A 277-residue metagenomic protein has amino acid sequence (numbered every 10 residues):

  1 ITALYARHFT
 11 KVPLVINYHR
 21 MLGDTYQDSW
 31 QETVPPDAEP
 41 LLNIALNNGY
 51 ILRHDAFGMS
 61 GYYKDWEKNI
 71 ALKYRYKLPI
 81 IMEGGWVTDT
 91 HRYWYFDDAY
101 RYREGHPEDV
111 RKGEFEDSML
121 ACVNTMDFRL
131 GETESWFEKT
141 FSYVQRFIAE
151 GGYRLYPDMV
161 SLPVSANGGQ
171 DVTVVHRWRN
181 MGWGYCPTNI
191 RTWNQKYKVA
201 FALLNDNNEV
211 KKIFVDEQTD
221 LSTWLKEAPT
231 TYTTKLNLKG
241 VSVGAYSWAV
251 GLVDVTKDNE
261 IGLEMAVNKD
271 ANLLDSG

Functional and structural regions predicted by a protein language model:
I1-E132: Catalytic-core regions of glycoside hydrolase
T2, T10, T25, T33 (+11 more regions): Residue-identity detector for threonine
L4, T10-P13, H19-D24, A71 (+5 more regions): Extended interaction regions within the primary functional domain
Y18, L22-S29, Y63-D65, W136-F141 (+4 more regions): Generic detector of ordered, mature protein regions
V110-P163: Catalytic cores of secreted or luminal carbohydrate-active enzymes
Q145-G277: Extracellular/luminal regions of secreted and cell-surface proteins that mediate adhesion/ECM remodeling
